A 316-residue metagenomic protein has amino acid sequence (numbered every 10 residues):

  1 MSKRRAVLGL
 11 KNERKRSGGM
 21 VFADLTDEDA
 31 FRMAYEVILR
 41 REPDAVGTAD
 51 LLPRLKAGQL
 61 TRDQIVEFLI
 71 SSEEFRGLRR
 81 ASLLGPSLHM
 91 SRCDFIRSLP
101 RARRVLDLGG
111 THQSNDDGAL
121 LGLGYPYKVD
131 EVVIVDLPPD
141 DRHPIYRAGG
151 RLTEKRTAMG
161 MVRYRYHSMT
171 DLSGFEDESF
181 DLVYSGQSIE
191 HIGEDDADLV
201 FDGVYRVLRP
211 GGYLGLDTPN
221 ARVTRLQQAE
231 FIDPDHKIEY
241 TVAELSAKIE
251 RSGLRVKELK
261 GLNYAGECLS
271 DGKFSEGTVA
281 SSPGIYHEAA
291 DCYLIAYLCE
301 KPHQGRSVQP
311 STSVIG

Functional and structural regions predicted by a protein language model:
A6-R79: Substrate/cofactor-recognition hotspot
R76-P100: Class I SAM-dependent methyltransferase Rossmann-like catalytic core, especially the SAM/SAH-binding loop
G110-L172: Class I SAM-dependent methyltransferase SAM/SAH-binding core
T170-V183: A short acidic, Gly/Pro-enriched loop at the edge of an enzyme's catalytic core that lines a small-molecule cofactor
D198-Y213: A short glycine-rich, Lys/Arg-flanked "PGG" loop and its adjoining helix->strand segment in the class I
L216-H236: Short, glycine-/aromatic-enriched active-site segment of Class I SAM-dependent methyltransferases
K237-G253, L259: Short alpha-helix
E258-G316: A C-terminal cap/extension of S-adenosyl-L-methionine-dependent methyltransferases that defines the acceptor-substrate
